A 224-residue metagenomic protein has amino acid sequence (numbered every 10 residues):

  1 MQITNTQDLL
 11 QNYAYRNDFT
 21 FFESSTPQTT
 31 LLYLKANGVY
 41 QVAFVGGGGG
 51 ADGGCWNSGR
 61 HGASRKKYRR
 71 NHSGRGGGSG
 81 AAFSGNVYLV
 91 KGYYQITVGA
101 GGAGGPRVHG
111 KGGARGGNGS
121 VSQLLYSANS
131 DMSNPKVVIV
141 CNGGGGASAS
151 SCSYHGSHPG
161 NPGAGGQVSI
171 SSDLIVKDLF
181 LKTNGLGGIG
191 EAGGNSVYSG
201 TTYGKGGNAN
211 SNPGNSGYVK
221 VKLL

Functional and structural regions predicted by a protein language model:
M1-A36, S171-I175, N215-L224: Enriched but not universal
Q7, A128-S130: Solvent-exposed strand-loop boundary residues in beta-sheet-rich modules
D18, Y93-Y94, S133-V140: Beta-propeller blade-edge signature
S25-T30, V45-S127, A147-S172, S196 (+1 more regions): Glycine-rich strand-loop-strand elements at beta-sheet edges
K35-Q41, V90-G92: Extended extracellular/luminal ectodomain segments enriched in beta-structured repeat modules
A43-G47, P135-G143, N184: Periodic beta-strand elements of RCC1/NHL beta-propellers and select beta-solenoids
G78-G80, D131-K136: Glycine-centered tight beta-turn/hairpin loop motif at sheet-sheet or coil-to-beta transitions
D173-N208, V219: Structured N-terminal alpha/beta-domain signature that marks small ligand/cofactor-binding or signaling modules
